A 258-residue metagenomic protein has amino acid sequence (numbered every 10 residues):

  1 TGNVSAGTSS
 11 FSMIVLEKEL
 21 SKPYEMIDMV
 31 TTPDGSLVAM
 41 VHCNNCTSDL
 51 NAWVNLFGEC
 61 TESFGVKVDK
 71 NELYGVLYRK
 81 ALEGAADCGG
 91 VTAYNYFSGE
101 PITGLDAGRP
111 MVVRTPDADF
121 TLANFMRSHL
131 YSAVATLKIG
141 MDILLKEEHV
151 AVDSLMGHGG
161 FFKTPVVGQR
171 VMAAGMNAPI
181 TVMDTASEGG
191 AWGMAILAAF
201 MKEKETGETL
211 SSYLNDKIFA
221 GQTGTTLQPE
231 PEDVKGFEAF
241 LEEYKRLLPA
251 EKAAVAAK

Functional and structural regions predicted by a protein language model:
T1-M156, F161-K258: Active-site core segments that coordinate phosphate-bearing ligands/cofactors across diverse enzyme families
